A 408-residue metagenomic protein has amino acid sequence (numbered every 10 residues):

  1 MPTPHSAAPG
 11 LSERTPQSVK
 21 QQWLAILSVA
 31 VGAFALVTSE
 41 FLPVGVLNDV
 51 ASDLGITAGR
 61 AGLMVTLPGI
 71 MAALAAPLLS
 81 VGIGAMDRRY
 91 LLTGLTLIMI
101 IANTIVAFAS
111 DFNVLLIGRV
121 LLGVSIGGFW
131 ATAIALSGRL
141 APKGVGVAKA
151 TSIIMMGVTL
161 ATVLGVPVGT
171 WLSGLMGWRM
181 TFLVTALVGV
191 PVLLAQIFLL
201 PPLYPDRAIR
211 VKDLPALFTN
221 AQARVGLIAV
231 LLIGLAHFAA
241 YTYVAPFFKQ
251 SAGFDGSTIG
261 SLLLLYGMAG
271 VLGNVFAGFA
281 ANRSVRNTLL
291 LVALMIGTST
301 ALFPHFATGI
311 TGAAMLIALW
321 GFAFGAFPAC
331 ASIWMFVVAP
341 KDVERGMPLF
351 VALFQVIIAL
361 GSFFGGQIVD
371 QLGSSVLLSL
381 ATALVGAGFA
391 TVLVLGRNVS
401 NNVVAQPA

Functional and structural regions predicted by a protein language model:
G55, D87, F108-V114, G253 (+1 more regions): Helix-breaking motifs and short loop linkers at transmembrane-helix boundaries and internal kinks in secondary membrane
L74-N113: Conserved MFS/SLC helix-loop-helix module at the cytosolic interface between two early adjacent transmembrane helices
A75-R88, G273-V285, V369-D370: Helix-to-loop junctions at the C-terminal end of transmembrane segments in multipass secondary transporters
A102-I105, N113-L122, T311-L319: Paired small-residue
S110-V114, K143-L200, F247, D255: Helix-loop-helix hairpin linking two adjacent transmembrane segments in secondary transporters
G118-G157: Cytoplasmic helix-loop-helix junction between adjacent transmembrane helices in 12-TM secondary transporters
N287-A331: C-terminal transmembrane helical hairpin of 12-TM major facilitator-type secondary transporters
V338-S374, L380-A381: A late C-terminal transmembrane helix in Major Facilitator Superfamily
